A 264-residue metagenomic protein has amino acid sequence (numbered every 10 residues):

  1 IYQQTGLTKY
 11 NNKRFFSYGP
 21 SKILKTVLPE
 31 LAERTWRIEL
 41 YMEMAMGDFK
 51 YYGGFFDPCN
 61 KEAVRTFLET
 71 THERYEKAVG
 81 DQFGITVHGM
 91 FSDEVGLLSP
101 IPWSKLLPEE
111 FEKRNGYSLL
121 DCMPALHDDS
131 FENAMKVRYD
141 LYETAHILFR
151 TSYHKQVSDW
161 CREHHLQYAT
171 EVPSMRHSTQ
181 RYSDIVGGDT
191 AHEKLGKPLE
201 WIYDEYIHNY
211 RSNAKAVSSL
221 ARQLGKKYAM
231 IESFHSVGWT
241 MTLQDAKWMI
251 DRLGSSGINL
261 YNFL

Functional and structural regions predicted by a protein language model:
I1-Y139: Mature extracytoplasmic enzyme cores
Q3-Q4, L24, Q82, Q156 (+4 more regions): Residue-identity detector for glutamine
T8, F16, G47-T71, E132-S152 (+2 more regions): The substrate-binding groove and active-site-proximal loops of carbohydrate-active enzymes, especially glycoside
T86-E94, L141-T179, M230-H235, F263: Aromatic-lined carbohydrate-recognition surfaces of secreted/lumenal glycan-active proteins
H164-L264: Hydrophobic targeting/anchoring helices
